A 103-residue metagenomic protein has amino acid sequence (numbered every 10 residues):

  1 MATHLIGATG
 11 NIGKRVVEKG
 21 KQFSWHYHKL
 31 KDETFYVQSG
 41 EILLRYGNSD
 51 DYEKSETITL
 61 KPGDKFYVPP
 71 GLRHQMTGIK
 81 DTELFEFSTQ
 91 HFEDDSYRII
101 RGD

Functional and structural regions predicted by a protein language model:
M1-W25, K31: A short glycine-rich, His/Asp/Glu-containing loop-to-beta-strand
K14-R15, H26, D32-V37, I58 (+2 more regions): His/acidic/aromatic-lined binding-pocket segments of jelly-roll/cupin-type domains and related regulatory beta-sandwich
K19, P62, T89: Active-site donor-binding loop signature of nucleotide-sugar glycosyltransferases
K19, S39, P70: Residues immediately flanking
S24-W25, L44-R45, V68, R73-I79 (+1 more regions): Short beta-strand His + acidic residue motifs that chelate non-heme Fe in jelly-roll/DSBH and cupin folds
L30-N48: Glycine- and acidic-residue-biased ligand/ion/polar-headgroup-sensing regions
N48-P70: Short acidic-glycine-tyrosine-enriched beta hairpin
D50-Y52, Q75-D103: Double-stranded beta-helix
